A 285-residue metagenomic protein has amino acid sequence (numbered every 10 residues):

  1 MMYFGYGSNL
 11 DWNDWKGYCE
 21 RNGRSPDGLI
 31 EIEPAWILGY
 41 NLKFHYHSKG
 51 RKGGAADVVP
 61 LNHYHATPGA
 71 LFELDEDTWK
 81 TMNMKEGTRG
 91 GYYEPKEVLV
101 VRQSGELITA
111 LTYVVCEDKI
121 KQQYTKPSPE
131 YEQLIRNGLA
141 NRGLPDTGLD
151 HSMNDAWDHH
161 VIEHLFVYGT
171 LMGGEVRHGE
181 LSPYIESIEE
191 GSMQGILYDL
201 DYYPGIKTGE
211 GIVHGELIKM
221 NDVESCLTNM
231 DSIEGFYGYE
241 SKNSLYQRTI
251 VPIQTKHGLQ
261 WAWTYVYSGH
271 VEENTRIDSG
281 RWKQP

Functional and structural regions predicted by a protein language model:
M1-P285: A glycine-rich, hydrophobic/aromatic-adjacent loop/helix-cap motif
